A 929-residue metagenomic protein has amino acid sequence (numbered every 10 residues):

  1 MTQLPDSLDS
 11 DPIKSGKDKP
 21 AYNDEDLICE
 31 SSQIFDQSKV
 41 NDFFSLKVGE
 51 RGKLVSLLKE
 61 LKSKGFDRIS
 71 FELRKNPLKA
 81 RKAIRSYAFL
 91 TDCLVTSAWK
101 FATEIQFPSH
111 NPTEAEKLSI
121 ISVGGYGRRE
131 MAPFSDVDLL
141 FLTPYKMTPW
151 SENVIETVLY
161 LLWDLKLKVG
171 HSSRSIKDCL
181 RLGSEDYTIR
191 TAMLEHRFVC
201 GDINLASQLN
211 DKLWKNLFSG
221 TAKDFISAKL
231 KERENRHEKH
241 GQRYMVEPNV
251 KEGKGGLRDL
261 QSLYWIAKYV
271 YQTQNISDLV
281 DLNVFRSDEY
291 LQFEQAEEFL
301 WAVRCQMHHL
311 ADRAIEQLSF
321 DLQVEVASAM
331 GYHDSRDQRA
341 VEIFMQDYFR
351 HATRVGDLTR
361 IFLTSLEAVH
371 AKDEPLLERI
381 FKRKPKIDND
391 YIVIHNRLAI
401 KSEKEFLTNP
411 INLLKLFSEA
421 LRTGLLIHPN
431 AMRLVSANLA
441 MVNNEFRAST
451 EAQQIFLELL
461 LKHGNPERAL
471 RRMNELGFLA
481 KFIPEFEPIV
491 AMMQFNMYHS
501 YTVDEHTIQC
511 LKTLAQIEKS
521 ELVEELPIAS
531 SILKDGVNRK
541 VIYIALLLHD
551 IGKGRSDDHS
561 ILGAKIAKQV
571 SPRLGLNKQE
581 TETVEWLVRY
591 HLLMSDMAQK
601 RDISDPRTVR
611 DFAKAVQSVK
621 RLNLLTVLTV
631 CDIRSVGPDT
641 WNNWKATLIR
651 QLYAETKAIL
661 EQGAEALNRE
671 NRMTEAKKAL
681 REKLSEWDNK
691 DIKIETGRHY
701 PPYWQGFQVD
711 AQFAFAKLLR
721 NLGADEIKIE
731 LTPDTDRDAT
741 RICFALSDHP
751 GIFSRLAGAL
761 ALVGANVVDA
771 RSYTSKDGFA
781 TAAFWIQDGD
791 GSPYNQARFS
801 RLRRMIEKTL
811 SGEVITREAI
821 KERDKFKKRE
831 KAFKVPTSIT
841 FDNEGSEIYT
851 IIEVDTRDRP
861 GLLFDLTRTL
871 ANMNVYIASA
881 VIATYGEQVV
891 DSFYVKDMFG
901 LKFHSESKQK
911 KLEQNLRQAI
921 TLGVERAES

Functional and structural regions predicted by a protein language model:
T2-S122, R129-M131, S135-H499, K568: Non-catalytic interface/linker regions that flank or bridge core catalytic/transmembrane domains
C93-F101, H499-K512, I517-E518: Amphipathic alpha-helical
K100, E104, Q516-S531, D550-K553 (+4 more regions): Conserved helix-loop functional segments at active or binding sites
T103-E116, S172, H428-A431, R472 (+5 more regions): Acidic/histidine metal-binding catalytic segments
E104-P108, E114-I120, M492-N496, K519-D535 (+3 more regions): Flexible, glycine/threonine-enriched loop-and-boundary segments that flank and lead into catalytic domains of large
R128-V154, D281, F293-Q295, W301 (+3 more regions): Divalent metal-dependent catalytic cores for phosphoryl transfer on phosphate-bearing substrates
F299-L300, Q338-R397, R468, R607 (+1 more regions): Regulatory modules associated with amino-acid/nitrogen control
